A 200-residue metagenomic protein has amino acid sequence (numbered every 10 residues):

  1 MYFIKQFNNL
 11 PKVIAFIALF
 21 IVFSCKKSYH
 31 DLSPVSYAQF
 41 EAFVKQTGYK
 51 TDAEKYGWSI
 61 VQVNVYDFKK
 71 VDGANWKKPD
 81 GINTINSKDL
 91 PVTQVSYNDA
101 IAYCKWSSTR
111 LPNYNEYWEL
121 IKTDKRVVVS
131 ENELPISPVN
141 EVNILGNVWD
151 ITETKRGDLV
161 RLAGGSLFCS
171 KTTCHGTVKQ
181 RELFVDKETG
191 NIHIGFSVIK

Functional and structural regions predicted by a protein language model:
Y2-I14: Bacterial N-terminal signal peptides that target proteins for export
K12, C25-K27, V35-A42, L90-N98 (+2 more regions): Disulfide-stabilized, aromatic/cysteine-rich ligand-recognition loop
I14-V22: Bacterial N-terminal signal peptides
Y29, D124-L145: Short, well-ordered junction/capping motifs at the entry into regular secondary structure
Y29-D124, K200: Active-site microenvironments of metalloenzymes and redox enzymes
V71, I144, N191-H193: Short, solvent-exposed loop/turn segments at the edges of secondary structure
S87, I136, H193: Short coil/loop residues immediately preceding or within conserved phosphate-binding loops of NTP-utilizing enzyme
D150-R156: Short beta->alpha transition motifs characteristic of CBS
